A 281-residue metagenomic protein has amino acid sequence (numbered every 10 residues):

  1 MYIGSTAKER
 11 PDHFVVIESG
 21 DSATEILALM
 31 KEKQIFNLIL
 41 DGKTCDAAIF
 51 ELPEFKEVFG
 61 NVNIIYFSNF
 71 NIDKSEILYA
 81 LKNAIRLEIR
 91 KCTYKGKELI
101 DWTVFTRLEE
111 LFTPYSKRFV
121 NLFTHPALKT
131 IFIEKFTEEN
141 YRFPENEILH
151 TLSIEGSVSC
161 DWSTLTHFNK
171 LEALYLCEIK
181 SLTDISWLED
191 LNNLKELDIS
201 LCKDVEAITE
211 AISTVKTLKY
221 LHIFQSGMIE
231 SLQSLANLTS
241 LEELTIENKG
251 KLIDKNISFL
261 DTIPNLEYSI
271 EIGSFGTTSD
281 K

Functional and structural regions predicted by a protein language model:
M1, D280-K281: Polar low-complexity intrinsically disordered regions
M1-G4, E25-I26: Intrinsically disordered, low-complexity boundary segments flanking structured domains
I3-H13: N-terminal leader/linker segments that initiate helical-solenoid repeat arrays
D12-E25, N37-E54, N61-D73, N83-F123 (+8 more regions): Concave beta-strand-loop units of leucine-rich repeat
E32-Q34: Long, contiguous N-terminal structural blocks used for assembly/anchoring
